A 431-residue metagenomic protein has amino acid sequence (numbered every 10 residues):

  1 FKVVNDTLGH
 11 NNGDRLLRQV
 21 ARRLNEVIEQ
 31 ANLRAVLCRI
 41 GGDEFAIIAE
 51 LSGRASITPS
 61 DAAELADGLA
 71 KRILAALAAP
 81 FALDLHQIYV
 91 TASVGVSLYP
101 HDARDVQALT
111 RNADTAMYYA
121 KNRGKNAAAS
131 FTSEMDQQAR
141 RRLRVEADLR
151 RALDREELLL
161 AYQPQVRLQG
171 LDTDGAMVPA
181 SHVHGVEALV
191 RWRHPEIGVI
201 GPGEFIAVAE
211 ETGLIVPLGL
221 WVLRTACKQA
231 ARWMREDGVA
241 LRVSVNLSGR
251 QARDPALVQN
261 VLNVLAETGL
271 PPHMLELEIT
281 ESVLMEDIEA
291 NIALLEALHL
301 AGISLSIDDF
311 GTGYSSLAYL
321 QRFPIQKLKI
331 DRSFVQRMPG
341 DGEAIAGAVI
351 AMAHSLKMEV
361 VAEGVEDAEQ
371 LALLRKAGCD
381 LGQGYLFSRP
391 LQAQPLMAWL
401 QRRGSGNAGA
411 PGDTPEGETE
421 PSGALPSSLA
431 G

Functional and structural regions predicted by a protein language model:
F1-L17, G41-G42, G198-P202, E211 (+2 more regions): Catalytic-site-adjacent helices and loops of nucleotide signaling machinery
K2, V243, L262-M338, M352 (+1 more regions): The catalytic core of metal-dependent phosphodiesterases that act on cyclic dinucleotides
K2-E26, C38-G42, A46-I47, R54 (+7 more regions): Conserved long alpha-helical elements within nucleotide-processing catalytic cores of c-di-GMP signaling and class III
Q30-G41, I57, A62, L77-A92 (+4 more regions): Catalytic core regions of nucleotide second-messenger enzymes
L37, G68, R72-A82, H86-Q87 (+10 more regions): Cyclic nucleotide signaling catalytic output domains
I48-A66, A79, D84-Q87, A92-L109 (+5 more regions): Catalytic strand-loop-helix junctions within cyclic-nucleotide turnover domains
A128, Q138, L159, D172 (+3 more regions): Catalytic core of bacterial c-di-GMP phosphodiesterases, primarily the EAL and HD-GYP domains, capturing alpha-helical
R141-V208, R232, N246, I307 (+5 more regions): Active-site core of bacterial EAL-family cyclic-dinucleotide phosphodiesterase domains
